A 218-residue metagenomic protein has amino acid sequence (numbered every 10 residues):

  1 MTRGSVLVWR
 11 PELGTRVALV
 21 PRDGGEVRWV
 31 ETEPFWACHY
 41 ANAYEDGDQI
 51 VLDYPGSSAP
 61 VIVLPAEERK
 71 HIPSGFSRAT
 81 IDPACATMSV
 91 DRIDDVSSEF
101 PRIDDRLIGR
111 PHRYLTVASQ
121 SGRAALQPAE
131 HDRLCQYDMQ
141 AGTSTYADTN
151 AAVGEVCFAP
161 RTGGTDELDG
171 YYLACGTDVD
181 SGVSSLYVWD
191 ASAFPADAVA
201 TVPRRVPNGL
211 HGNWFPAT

Functional and structural regions predicted by a protein language model:
M1-T218: Beta-propeller domains
